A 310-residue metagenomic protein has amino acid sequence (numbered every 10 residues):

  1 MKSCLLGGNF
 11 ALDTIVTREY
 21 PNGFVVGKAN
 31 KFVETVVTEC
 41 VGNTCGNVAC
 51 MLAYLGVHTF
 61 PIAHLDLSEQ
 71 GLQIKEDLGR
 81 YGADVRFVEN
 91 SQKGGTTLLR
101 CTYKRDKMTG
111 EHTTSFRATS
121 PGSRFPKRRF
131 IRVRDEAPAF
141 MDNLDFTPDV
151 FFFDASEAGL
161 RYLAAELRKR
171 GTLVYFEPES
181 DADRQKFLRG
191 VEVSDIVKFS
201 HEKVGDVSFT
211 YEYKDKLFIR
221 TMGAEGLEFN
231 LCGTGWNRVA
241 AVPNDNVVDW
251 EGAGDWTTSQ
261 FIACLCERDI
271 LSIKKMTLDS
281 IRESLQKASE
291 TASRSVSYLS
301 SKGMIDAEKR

Functional and structural regions predicted by a protein language model:
M1-I15, D77-N90, T102-A240, D269-I281 (+2 more regions): Ribokinase/PfkB-type carbohydrate-kinase core domain
M1-I62, E69-Q73, R80: Glycine-rich phosphate/adenosyl-contacting loop at the front of the ribokinase-like
K31-C40, A241-G252: Short pre-catalytic strand/loop immediately N-terminal to key active-site residues, enriched for Gly-Thr
A49-L52, V57, V247-M276, S280: Short, small-residue alpha-helix embedded
K93-C101: Short alpha-helix plus adjacent loop in nuclease-associated cores
